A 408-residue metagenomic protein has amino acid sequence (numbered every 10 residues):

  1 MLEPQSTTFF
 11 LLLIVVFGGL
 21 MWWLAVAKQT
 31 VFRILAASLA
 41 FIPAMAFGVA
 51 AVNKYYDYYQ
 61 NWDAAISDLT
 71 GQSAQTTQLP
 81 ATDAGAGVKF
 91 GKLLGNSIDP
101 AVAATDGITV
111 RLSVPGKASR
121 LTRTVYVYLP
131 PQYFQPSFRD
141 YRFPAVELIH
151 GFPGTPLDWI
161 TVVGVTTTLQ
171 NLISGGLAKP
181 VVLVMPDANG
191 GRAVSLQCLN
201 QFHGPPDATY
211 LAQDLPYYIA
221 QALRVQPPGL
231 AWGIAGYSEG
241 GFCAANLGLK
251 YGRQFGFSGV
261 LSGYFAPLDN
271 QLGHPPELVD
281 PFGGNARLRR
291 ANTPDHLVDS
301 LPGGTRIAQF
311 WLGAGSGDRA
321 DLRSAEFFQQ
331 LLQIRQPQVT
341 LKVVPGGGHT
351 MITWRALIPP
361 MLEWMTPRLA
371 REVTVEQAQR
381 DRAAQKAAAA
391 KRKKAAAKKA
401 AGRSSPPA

Functional and structural regions predicted by a protein language model:
M1-A408: Non-catalytic cap/lid and distal C-terminal segments of serine-dependent acyl enzymes
